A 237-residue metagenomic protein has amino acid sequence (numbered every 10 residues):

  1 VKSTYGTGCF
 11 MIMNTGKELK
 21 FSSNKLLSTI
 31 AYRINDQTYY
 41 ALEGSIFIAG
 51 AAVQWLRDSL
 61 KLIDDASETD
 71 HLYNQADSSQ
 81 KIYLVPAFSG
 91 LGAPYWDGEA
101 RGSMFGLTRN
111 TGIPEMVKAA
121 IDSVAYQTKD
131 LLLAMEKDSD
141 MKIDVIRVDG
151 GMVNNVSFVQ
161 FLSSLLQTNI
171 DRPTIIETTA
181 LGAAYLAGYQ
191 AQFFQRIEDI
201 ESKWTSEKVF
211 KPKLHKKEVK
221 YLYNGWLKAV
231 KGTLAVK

Functional and structural regions predicted by a protein language model:
V1-K237: Active-site core segments that coordinate phosphate-bearing ligands/cofactors across diverse enzyme families
